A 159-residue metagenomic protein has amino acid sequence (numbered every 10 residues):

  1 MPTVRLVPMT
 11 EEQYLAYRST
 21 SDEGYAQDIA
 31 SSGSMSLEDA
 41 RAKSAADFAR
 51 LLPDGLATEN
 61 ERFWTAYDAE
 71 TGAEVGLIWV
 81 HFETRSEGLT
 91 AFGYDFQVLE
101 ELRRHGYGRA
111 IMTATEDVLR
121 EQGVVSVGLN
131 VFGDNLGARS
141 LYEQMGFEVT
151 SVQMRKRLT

Functional and structural regions predicted by a protein language model:
R5-L99, V118, V149-L158: Acetyl-CoA-dependent GNAT
L56, L102, V124-S126: Short, contiguous strand/loop micro-motifs
S86, L102, G137: Active-site-proximal flexible loops/turns
D95-V98, R104-E121, S140-Q144: Conserved acetyl-CoA-binding loop-helix of GNAT-fold acetyltransferases
R109-T113, G133-S151, K156-L158: Conserved active-site alpha-helix within GNAT-family acetyltransferase domains
M112, R120-N130, Q153: Conserved GNAT acetyl-CoA-binding A-motif
